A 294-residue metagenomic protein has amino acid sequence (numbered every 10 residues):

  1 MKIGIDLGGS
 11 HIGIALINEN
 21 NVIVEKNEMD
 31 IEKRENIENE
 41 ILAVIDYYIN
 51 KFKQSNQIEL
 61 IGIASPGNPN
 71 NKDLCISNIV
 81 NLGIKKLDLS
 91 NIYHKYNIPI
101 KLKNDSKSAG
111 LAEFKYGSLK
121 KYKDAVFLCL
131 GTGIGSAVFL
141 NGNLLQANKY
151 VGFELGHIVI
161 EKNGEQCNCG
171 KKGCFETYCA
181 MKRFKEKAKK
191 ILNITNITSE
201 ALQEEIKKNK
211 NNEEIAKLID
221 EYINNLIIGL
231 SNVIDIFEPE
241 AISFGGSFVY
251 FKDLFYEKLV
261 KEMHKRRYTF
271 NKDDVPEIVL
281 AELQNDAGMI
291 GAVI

Functional and structural regions predicted by a protein language model:
M1-L60, N70-D73, S90-I100, K115-Y122 (+2 more regions): ATP-binding/phosphotransfer module of carbohydrate and carboxylate kinases, centering on a glycine-rich
S10-H11, S108, T132-G135: Conserved A3 ("GATE") glycine/threonine-rich loop of ANL adenylate-forming enzymes
E25-E28, I79, A147: Residue-level detector of high-confidence beta-strand sites
L74-K85: A charged helix-plus-loop insertion that forms the helical arch/lid used to bind and gate nucleic-acid substrates
K103-G117: Conserved PLP phosphate-binding loop immediately N-terminal to the Schiff-base lysine helix in PLP-dependent enzymes
D105, G131, A292: Active-site glycine-centered loops adjacent to acidic/histidine catalytic or metal-binding residues that shape
K120-Y178: Glycine-rich phosphate-binding loop of actin/hexokinase-like ATP-binding domains
